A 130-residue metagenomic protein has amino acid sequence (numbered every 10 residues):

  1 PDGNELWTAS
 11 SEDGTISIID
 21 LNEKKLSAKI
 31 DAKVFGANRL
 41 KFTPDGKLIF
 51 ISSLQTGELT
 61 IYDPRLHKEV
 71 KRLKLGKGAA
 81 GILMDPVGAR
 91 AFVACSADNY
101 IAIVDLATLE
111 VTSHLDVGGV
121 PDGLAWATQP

Functional and structural regions predicted by a protein language model:
P1-P130: Predominantly soluble domains enriched in secretory-pathway, periplasmic, or organellar proteins
